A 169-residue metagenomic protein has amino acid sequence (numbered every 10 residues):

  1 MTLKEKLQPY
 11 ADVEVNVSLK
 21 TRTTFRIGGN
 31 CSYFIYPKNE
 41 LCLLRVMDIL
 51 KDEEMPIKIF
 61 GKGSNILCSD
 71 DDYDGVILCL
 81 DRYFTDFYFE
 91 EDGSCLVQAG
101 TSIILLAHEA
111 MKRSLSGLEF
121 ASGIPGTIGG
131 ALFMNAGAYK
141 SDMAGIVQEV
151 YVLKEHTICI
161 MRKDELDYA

Functional and structural regions predicted by a protein language model:
T2-I128: Anion-binding (especially nucleotide phosphate/pyrophosphate-binding) glycine-rich loop and adjoining beta-alpha core
E14-V15, T21-T24, I66, L153-A169: Phosphate/pyrophosphate- and phosphate-bearing ligand-binding catalytic cores of soluble enzymes
I35-K38, L67-T85, F133-R162: Structural signature of FAD isoalloxazine-binding scaffolds in flavoprotein oxidoreductases
